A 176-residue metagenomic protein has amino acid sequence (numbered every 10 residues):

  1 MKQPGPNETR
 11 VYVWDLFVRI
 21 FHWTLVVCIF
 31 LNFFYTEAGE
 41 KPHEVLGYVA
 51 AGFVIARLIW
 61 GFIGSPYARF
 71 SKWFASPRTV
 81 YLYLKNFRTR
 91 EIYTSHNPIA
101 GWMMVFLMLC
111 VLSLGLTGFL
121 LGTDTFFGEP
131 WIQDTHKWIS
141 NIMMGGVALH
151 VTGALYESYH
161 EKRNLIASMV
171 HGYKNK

Functional and structural regions predicted by a protein language model:
M1-K176: Membrane-embedded alpha-helical bundles that constitute the cytochrome b-like, heme-associated redox core of multi-pass
